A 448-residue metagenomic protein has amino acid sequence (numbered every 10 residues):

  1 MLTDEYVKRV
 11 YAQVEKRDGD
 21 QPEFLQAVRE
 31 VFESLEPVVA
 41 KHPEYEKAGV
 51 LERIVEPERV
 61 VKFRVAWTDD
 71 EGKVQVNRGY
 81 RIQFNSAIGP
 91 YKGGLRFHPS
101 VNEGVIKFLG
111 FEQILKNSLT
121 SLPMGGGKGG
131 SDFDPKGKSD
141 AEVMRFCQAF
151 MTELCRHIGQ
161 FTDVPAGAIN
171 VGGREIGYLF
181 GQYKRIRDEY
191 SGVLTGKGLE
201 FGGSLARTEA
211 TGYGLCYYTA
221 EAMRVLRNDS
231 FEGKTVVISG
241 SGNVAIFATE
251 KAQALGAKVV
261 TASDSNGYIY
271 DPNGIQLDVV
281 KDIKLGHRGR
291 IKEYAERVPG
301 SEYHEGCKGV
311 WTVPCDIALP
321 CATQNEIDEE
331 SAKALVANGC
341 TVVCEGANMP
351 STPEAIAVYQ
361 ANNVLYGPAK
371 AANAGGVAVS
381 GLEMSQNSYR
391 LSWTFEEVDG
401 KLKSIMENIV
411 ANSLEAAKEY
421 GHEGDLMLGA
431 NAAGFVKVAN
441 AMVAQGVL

Functional and structural regions predicted by a protein language model:
M1-L205, K437-G446: N-terminal ligand-binding/catalytic initiation module
L2-A27, A222-M223, A334-L448: Adenosine-phosphate binding glycine-rich loop
I106-L109, L179, L215-M223, A248 (+3 more regions): Buried hydrophobic packing segments
E142, R174-G181, L205, F247-K251 (+5 more regions): Short acidic, glycine/serine/threonine-rich loops at helix termini
T162-A166, Y190-L194, I238, T261-D264 (+5 more regions): General beta-strand structural signal in soluble alpha/beta enzymes
G203-T312: Glycine-rich phosphate/diphosphate-binding loop of Rossmann-like nucleotide-binding domains
G267-Y366, A371: Rossmann-like adenosine-cofactor binding region
